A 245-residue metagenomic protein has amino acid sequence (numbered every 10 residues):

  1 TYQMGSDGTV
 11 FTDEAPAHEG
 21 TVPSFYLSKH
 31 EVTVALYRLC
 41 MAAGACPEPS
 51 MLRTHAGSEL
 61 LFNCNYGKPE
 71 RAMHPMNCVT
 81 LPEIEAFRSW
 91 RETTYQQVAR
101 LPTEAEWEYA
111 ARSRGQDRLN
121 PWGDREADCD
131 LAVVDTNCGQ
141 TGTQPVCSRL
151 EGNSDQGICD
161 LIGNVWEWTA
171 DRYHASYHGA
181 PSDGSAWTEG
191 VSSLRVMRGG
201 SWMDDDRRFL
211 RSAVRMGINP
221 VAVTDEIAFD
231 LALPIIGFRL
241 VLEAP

Functional and structural regions predicted by a protein language model:
T1-H55, V79-P82, I162-G163: A short glycine-rich, aromatic-capped structural motif
Q3, D7-T9, S58-P220, A232: Functional-site microenvironments in short loops/helix caps that host divalent-cation chemistry
H18-E19, S28, D155-G157, A228-F229: Short, surface-exposed beta-strand/loop micro-motifs that present aromatic residues
Y26-S28, W90, T169, R239-V241: Residues within well-ordered beta-strands of beta-sheet-rich folds
V146, A228, L242: Charged DNA-binding/catalytic regions of mobile-element recombinases
V223-I227: Glycine-anchored helix-breaking recognition loops at helix->coil/strand junctions
L231-P245: Short, structured beta-strand segments at or near domain termini in extracellular proteins/domains
